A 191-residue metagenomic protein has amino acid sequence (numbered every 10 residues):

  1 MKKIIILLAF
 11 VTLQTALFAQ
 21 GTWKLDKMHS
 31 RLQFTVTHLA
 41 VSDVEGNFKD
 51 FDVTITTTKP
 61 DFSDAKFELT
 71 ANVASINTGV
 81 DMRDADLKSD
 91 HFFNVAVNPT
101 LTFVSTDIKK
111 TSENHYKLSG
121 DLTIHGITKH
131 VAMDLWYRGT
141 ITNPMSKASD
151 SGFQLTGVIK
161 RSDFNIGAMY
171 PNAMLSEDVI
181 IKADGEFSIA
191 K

Functional and structural regions predicted by a protein language model:
M1-T22: Bacterial Sec-dependent N-terminal signal peptides
A19-K191: Low-complexity, acidic/polar, glycine-enriched regions of mature
